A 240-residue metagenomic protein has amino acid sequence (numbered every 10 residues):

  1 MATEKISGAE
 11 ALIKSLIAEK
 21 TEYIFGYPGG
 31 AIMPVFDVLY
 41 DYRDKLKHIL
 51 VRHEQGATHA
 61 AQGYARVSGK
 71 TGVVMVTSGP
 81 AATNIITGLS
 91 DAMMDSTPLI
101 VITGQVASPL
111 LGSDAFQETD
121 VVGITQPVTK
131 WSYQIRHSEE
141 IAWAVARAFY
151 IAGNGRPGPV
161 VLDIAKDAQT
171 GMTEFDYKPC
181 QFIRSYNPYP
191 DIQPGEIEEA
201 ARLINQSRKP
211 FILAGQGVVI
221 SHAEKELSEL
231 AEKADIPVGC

Functional and structural regions predicted by a protein language model:
M1-C240: N-terminal alpha/beta PP-like core and its mobile active-site loop of ThDP/TPP-dependent enzymes
